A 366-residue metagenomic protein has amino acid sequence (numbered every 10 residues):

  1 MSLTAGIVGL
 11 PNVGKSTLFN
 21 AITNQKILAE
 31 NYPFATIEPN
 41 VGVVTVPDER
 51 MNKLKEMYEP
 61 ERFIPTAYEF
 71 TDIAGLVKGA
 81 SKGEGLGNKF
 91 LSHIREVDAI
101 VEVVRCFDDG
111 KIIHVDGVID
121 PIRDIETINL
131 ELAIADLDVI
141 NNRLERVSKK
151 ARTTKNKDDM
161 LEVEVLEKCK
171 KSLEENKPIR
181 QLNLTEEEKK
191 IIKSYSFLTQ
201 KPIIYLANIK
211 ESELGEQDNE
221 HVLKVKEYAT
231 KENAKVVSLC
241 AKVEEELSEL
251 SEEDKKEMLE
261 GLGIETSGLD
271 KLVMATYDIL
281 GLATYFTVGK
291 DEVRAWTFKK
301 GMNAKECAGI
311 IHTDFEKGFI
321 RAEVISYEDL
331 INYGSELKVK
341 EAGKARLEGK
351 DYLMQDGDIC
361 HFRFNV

Functional and structural regions predicted by a protein language model:
M1-K111, V147: Conserved G1/Walker A P-loop phosphate-binding module
S2-V8, V13, F19, R146-L353 (+2 more regions): C-terminal-of-GTPase-core extension/linker across diverse P-loop GTPases
G6, F34, P39-G42, E49-M51 (+14 more regions): Short capping/connector residues at structural and topological boundaries
Q25-P33, N40-G42, R50-K53, K82 (+10 more regions): Glycine-rich, flexible loop/turn motifs
F34, D48-M51, I64-F70, E84-V97 (+8 more regions): Amphipathic alpha-helical transducer elements in NTP-driven molecular machines
G42-P47, A74-S81, R95-D159, S172-T185 (+1 more regions): Conserved Switch II/interswitch segment of TRAFAC-class P-loop GTPases
Y58, I128-L132, A241: A ubiquitous short alpha-helical element
E96, Q355-D356: Short, flexible surface segments
